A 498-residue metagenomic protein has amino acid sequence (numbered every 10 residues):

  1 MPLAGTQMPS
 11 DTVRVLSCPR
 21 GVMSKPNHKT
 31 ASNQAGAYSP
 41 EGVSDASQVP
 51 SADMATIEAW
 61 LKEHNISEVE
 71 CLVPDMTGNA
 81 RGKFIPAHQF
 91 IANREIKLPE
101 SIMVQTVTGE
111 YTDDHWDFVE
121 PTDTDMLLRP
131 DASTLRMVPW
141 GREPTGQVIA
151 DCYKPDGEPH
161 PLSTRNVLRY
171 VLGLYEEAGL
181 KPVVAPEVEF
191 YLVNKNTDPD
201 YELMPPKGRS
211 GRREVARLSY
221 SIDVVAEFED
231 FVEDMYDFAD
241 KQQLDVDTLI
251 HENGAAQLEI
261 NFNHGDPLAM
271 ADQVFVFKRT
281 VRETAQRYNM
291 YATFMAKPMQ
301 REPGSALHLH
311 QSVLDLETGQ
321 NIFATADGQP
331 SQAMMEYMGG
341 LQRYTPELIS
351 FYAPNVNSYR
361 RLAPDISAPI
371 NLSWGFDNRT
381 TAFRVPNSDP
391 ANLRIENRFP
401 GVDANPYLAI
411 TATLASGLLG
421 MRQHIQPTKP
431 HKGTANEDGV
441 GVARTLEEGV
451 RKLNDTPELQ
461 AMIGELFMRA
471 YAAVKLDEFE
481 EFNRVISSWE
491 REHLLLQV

Functional and structural regions predicted by a protein language model:
S24-H251, M270, A409, D438-V498: ATP/Mg2+-dependent ligation/transfer catalytic cores
K25-P26, Q34-S44, E283-T284, M290-Y291 (+1 more regions): Catalytic-core signal marking the mid-to-C-terminal active-site face
D75, Y153-P159, V224, H264-M270 (+3 more regions): A generic structural motif
E189-L203, H251-G265, M295-G319: Histidine-centered divalent-metal-coordination microenvironment in nucleic-acid enzymes
Y201-S210, L307-D315, L372-W374, T381-N387: Short beta-strand elements
S219, D223-F228, V232-V246, I260-P267 (+2 more regions): Accessory "access/gating" subregions that flank catalytic or transport cores
